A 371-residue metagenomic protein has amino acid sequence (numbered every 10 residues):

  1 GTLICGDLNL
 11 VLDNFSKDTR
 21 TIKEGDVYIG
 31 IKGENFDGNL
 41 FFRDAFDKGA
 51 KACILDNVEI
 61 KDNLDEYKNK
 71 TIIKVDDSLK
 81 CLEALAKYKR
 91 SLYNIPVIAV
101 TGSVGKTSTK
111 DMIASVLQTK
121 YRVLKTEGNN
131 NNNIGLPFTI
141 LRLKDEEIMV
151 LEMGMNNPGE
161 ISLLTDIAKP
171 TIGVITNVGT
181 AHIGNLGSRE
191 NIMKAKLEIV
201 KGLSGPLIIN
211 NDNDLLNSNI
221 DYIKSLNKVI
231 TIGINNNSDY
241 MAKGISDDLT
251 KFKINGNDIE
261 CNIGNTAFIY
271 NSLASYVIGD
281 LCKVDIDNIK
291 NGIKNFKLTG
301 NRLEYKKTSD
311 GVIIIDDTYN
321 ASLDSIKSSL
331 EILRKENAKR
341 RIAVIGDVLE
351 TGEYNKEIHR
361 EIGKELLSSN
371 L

Functional and structural regions predicted by a protein language model:
G1-A84, K335-E336, K364-E365, S369: N-terminal leader/targeting and accessory segments in enzymes
L3, I72-K74, V97, V123-K125 (+2 more regions): Conserved beta-strand scaffold positions in the cores of enzyme catalytic domains, especially in NTP/NDP-utilizing
G25, L55, L151-M153, I209-N210 (+2 more regions): Active-site flanking residues adjacent to catalytic metal/cofactor-binding acidic residues
I31-F36, T299-N301, T318-L371: Active-site beta-alpha connecting loops in nucleotide-dependent enzymes
F42, I161, K196, L330 (+1 more regions): Generic hydrophobic/aromatic pocket-lining and core-packing "Φ" positions
E59-Y67, V174-I313, A338-K339, K364-L371: Acidic, Mg2+-coordinating active-site environments of NTP-dependent enzymes
L79-N211, L216-L226, G279: Phosphate-binding loop of NTP-binding sites
